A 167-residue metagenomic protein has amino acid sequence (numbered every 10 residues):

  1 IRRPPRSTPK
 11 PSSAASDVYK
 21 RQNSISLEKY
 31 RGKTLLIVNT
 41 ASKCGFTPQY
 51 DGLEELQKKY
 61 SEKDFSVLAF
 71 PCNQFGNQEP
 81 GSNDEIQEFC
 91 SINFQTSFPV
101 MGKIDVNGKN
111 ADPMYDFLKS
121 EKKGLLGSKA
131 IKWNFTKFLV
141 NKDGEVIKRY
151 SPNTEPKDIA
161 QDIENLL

Functional and structural regions predicted by a protein language model:
I1-A15, Y19: Single conserved hydrophobic/aromatic residue that forms the stacking wall/gate of nucleotide- or nucleobase-binding
S13-E28, P113: N-terminal "domain-start" segment that seeds a small globular fold
K20, N39-K43: Amphipathic alpha-helical repeat scaffolds
K33-T34, K43, T47-P71, S91-F94: Conserved helix-turn-beta segment immediately C-terminal to the redox Cys motif in thioredoxin-like folds
D64-G81, S97-G108: Thiol-based oxidoreductase modules, predominantly thioredoxin-like and allied folds used for disulfide exchange
D84-W133: Short, internal strand/loop/helix patches that form the active-site neighborhood or redox-interaction surface
P113-D116, S120-L167: Thiol-/selenol-based redox modules, centered on thioredoxin-like and closely related oxidoreductase domains
